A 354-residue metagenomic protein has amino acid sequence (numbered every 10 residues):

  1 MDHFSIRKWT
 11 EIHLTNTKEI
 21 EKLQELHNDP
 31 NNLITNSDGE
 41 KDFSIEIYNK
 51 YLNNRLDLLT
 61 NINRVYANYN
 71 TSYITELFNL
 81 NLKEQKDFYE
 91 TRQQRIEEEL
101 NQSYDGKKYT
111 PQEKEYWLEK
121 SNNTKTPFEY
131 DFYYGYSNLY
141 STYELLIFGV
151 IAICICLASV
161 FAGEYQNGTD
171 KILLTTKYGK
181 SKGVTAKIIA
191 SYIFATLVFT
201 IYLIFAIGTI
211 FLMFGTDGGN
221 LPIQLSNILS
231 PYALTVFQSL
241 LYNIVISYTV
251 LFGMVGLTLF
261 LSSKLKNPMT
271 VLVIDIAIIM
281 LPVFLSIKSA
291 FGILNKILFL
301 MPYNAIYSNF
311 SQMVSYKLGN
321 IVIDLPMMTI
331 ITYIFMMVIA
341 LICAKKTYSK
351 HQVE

Functional and structural regions predicted by a protein language model:
M1-I96: Membrane-proximal extracellular/periplasmic loop immediately following the first transmembrane helix
M1-K22, P30, Q85-E164, T185-K264 (+2 more regions): Secretory targeting signals
L174-K180: Short helix-to-coil transition segments within interhelical loops that connect adjacent transmembrane helices
A190-S191, I276-M280, M337: Residue-level recognition of pore/gate-forming positions within transmembrane alpha-helices of multi-pass
I207-G219, N267, I287, F291-N295 (+1 more regions): Transmembrane helix-loop junctions in multipass membrane proteins, especially transporters and channels
F260-K264, Y333-E354: Junction motif at the cytosolic side of a transmembrane helix
L265-M301: Transmembrane helix segments
I293-S315: Short hydrophobic, aromatic-rich alpha-helical segments embedded in or entering the lipid bilayer of multi-pass
